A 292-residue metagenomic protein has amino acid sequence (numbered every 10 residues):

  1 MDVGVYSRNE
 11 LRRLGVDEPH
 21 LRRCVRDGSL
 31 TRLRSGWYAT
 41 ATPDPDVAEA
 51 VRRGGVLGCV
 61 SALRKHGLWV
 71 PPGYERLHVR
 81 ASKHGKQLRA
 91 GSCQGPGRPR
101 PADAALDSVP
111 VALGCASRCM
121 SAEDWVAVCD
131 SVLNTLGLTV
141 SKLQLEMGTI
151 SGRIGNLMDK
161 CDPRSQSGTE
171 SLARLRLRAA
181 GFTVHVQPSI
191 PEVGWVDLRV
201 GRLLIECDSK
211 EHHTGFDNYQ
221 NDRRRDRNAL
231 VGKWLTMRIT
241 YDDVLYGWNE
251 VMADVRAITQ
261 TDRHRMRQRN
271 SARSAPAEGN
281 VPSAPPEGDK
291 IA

Functional and structural regions predicted by a protein language model:
M1-I150, L157, Q260-A292: Short gly/ser-rich loop at a beta-strand->alpha-helix junction or flexible surface loop bordering the NTP-binding
L133-A292: Surface segments flanking catalytic/ligand-binding clefts of nucleic-acid enzymes
